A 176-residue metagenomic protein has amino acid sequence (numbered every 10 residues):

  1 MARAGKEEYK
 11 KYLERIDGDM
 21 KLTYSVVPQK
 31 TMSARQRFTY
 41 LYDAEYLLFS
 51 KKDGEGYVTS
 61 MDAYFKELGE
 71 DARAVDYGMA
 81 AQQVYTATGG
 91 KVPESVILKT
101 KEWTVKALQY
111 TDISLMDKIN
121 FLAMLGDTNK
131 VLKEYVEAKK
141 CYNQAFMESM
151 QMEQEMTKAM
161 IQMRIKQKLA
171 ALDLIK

Functional and structural regions predicted by a protein language model:
M1-K176: Oxidative protein folding and maturation machinery
